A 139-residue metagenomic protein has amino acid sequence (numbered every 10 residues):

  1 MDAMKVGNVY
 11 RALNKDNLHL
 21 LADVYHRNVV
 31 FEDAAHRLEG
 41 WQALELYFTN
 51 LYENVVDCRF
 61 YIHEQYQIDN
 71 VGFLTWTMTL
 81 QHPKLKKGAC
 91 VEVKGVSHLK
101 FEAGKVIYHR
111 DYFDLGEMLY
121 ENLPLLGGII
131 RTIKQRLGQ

Functional and structural regions predicted by a protein language model:
M1-D16: Short, aromatic-enriched amphipathic alpha-helices that serve as compact interaction elements
D2, L21, V93-S97: A generic structural signal for ordered secondary structure
M4, L18-L20, H26-D69: A solvent-exposed, acidic/Ser-Thr-rich amphipathic alpha-helical stretch
L13, R27, L74-W76: A short alpha-helix capping/helix-coil boundary motif
E53-R59, H63-Q139: A beta-strand edge to alpha-helix "cap/lid" segment located at domain peripheries
